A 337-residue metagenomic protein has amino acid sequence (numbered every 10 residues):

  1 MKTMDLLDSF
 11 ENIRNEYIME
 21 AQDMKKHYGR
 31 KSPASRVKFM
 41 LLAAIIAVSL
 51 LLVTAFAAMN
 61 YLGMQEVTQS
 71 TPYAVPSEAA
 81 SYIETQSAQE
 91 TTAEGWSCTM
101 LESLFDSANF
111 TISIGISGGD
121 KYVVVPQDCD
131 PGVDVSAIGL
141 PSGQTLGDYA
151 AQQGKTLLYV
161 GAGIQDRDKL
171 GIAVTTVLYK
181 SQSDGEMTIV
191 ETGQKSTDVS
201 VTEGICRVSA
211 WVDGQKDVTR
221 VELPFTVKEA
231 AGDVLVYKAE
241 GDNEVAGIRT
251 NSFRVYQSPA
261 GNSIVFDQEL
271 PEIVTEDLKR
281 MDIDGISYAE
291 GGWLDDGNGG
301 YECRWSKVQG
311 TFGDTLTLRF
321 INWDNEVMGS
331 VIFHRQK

Functional and structural regions predicted by a protein language model:
M1, D5, L41-I45, L52 (+2 more regions): Generic structural microfeature
M1-S35: Disordered, charged N-terminal biogenesis/targeting segments of membrane/secreted proteins
I13, K31-A34, V48, I116 (+2 more regions): Intrinsically disordered, low-complexity segments enriched in Ser/Pro/Gly/Ala and basic residues
R30-M59: Internal signal-anchor transmembrane helix that establishes type II topology
A55-K337: Alpha-helical, hydrophobic structural elements that either
